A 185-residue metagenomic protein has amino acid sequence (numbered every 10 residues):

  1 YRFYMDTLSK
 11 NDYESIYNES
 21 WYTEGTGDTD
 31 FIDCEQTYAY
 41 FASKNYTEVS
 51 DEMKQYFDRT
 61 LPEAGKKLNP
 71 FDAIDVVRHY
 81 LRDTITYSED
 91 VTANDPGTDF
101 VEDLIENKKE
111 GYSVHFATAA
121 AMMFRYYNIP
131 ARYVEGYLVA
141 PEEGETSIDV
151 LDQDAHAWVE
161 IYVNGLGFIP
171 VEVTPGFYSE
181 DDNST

Functional and structural regions predicted by a protein language model:
Y1-T185: Helix-boundary/low-complexity linker signature
